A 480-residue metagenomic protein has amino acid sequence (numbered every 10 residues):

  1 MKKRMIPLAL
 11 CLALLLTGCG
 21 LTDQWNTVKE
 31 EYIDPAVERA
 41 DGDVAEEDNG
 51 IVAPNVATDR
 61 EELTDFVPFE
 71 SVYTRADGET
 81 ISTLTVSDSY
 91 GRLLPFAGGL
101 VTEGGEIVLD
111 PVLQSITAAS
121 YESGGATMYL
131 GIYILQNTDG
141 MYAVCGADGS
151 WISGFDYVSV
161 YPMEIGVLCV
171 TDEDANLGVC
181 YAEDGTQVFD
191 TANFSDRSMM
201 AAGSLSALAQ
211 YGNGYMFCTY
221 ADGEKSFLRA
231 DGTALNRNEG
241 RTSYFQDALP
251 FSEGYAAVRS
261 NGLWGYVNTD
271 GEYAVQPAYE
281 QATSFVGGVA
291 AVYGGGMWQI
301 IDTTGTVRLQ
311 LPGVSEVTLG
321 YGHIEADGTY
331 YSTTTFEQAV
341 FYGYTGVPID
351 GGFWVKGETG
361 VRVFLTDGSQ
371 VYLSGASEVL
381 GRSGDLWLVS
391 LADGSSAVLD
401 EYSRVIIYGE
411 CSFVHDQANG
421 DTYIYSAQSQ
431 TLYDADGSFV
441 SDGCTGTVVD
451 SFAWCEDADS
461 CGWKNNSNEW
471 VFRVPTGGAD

Functional and structural regions predicted by a protein language model:
M1-L10: Positively charged n-region of N-terminal signal peptides that target proteins for export
L16-G18: C-terminal motif of bacterial Sec signal peptides marking the signal peptidase cleavage site
G20-T22: Bacterial signal peptide processing site
K29-G42, E46-D480: Residue-level detector of conserved, function-critical positions
